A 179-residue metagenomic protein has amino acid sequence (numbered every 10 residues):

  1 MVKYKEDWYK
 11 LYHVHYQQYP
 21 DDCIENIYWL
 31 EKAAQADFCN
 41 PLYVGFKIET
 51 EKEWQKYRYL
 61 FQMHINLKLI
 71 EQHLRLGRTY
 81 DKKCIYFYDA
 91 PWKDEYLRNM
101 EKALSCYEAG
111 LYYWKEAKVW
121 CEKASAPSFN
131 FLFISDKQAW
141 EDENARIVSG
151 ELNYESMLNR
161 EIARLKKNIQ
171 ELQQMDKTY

Functional and structural regions predicted by a protein language model:
M1-D37, K56-D89, S128-N168: Amphipathic alpha-helical repeat scaffolds of TPR domains
A34-K52, F87-Y88, Y107, W114 (+2 more regions): Alpha-helical junction/boundary sensor with strong preference for TPR arrays
K82-I85, K115, V119-E122, A126 (+2 more regions): Charged/polar positions within long, soluble alpha-helices
C84-E101: Acidic, serine/threonine/proline-rich low-complexity intrinsically disordered regions
D176-Y179: Short, solvent-exposed mixed-charge patches
